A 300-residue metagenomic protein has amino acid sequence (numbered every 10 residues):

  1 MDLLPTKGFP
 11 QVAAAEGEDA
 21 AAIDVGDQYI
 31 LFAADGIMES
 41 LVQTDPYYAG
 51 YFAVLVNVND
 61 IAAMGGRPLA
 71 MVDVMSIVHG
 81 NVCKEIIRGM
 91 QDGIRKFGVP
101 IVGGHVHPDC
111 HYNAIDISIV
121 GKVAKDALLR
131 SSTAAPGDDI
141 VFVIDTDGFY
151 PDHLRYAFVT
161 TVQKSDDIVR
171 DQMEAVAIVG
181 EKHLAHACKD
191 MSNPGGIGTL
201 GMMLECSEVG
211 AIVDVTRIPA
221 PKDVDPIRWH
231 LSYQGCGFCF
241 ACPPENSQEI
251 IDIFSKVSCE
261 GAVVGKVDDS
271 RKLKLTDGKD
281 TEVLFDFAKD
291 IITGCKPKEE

Functional and structural regions predicted by a protein language model:
M1-V42, M64, D73, K84 (+4 more regions): Extreme N-terminal cap/leader segments of soluble proteins
G26-F32, I37-E39, R67-L154, S247 (+2 more regions): Glycine-rich anion-binding loops of enzyme active sites
D45-V72, E85-K96, D171-G180, G196-M202: Small-aliphatic-rich amphipathic alpha-helix that forms the alpha element of a beta-alpha
D152-I168: Short, compositionally biased
D166-G235: Active-site-proximal betaalpha loop/short-helix elements that scaffold phosphoryl/nucleotidyl transfer chemistry
A241-Q248: Helix N-cap motif at beta-to-alpha junctions
E249-C259: Short amphipathic alpha-helices in soluble, non-transmembrane regions that often serve as interface/regulatory elements
V257-E300: Acidic, Ser/Thr/Pro-rich beta/coil linker or hinge segments at domain junctions
